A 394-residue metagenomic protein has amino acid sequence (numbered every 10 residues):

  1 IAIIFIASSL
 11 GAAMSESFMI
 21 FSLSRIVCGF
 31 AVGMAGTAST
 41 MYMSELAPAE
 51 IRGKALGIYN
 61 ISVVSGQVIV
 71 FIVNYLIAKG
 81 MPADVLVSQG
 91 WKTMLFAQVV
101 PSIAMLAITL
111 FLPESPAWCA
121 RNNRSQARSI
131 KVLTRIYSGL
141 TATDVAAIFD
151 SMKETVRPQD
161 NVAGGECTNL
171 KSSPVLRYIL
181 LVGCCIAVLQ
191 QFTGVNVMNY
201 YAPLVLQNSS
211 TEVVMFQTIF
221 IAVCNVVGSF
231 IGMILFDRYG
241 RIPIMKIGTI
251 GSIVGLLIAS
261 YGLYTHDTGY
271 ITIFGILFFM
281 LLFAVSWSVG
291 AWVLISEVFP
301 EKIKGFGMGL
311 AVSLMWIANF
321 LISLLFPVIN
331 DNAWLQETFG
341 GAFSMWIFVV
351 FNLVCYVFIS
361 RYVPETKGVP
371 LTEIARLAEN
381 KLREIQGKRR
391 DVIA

Functional and structural regions predicted by a protein language model:
I1-Y137, D150, E154-A394: Alpha-helical transmembrane bundle of multi-pass membrane proteins
T141-A147: Boundary/linker segments of alpha-helical solenoid repeat arrays
